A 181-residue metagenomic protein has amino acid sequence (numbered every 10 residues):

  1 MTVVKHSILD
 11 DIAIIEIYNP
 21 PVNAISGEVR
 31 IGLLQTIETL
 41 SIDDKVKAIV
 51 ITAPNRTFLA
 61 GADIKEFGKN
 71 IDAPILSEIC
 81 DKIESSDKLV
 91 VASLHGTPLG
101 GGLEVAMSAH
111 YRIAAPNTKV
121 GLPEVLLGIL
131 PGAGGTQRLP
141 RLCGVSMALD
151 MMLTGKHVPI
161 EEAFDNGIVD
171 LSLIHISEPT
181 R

Functional and structural regions predicted by a protein language model:
M1-T52, N70, P74, E78-D81: Conserved CoA-thioester-binding segment of acyl-CoA-metabolizing enzymes
I15, I51, D63, V105-A106 (+1 more regions): Hydrophobic/aromatic residues within transmembrane alpha-helices of multi-pass small-molecule transporters
K45, T52-S85, P98, L126-I129: Glycine- (often His-adjacent) and acidic-residue-rich active-site loop that binds/positions the CoA thioester
I83-L127, P131-G132: Glycine-rich beta-to-alpha active-site loop
S108, P159-F164, I168, S177: Hydrophobic or amphipathic alpha-helical targeting/insertion segments
Y111, D150, T154-K156, E162 (+1 more regions): Well-ordered beta-strand positions
Q137-S146: Hydrophobic, secondary-structure "cap" segments at the distal end of domains
S172-R181: Residue-level detector of conserved catalytic or cofactor/ligand-binding positions in enzyme active sites
